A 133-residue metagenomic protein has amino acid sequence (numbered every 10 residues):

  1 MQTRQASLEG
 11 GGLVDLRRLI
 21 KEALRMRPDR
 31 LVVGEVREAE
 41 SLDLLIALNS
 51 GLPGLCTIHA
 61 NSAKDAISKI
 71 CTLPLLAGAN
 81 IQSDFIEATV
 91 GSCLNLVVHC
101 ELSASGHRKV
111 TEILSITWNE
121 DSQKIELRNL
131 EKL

Functional and structural regions predicted by a protein language model:
M1-C93, H99-L102: Switch/coupling sub-region of P-loop NTPases
G91-L133: Conserved P-loop NTPase
